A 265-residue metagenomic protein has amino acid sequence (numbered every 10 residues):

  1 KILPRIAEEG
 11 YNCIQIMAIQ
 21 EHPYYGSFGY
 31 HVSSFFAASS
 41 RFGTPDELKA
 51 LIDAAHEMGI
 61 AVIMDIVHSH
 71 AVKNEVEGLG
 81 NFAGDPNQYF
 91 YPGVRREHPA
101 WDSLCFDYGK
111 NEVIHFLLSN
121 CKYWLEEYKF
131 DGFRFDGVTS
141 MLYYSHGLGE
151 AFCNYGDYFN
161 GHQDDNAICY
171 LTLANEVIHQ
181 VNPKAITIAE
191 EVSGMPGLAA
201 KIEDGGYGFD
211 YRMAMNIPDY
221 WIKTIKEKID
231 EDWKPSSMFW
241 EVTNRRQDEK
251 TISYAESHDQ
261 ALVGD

Functional and structural regions predicted by a protein language model:
K1-Q163: Substrate-binding/active-site clefts of carbohydrate-active enzymes
K129-D131, H146-D265: Conserved alpha/beta catalytic core and glycan-binding cleft of carbohydrate-active enzymes
